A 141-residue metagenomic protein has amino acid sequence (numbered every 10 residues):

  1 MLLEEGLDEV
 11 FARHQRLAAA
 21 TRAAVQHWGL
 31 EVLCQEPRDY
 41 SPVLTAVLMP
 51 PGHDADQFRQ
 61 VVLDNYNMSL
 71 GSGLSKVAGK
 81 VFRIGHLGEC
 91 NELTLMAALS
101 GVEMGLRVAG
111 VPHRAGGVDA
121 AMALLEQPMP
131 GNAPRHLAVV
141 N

Functional and structural regions predicted by a protein language model:
M1, A24, G105: Short alpha-helical functional segments enriched in proximate histidine and acidic residues
M1-A19: Structural signature of PLP-dependent enzymes
A18-A20, V25-W28, R38-P42: Short gly/pro-enriched beta-turn/loop segments at secondary-structure junctions
Q26-E31, Y66-L70: Short amphipathic beta-strand starts and helix->beta connectors
E31-N65: Conserved PLP-binding catalytic core of the aspartate aminotransferase-like
V62-L70, M104-L106: A common structural junction motif
K76, K80-N141: PLP-dependent enzyme catalytic core of the Aspartate aminotransferase-like
